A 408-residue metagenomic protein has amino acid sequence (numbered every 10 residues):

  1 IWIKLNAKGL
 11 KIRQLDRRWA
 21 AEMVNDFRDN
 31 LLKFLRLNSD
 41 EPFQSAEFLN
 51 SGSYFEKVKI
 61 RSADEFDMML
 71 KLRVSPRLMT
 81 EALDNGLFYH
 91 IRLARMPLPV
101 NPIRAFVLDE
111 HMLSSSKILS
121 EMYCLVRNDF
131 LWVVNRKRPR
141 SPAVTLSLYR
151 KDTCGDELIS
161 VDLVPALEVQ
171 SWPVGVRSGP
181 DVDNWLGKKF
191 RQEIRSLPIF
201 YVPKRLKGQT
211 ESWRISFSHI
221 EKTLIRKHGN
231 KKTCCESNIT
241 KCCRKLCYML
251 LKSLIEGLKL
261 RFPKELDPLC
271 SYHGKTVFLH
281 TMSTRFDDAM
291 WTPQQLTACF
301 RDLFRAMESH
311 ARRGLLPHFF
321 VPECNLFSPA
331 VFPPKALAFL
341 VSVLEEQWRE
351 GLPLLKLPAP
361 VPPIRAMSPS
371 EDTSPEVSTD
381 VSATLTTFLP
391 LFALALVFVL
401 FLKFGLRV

Functional and structural regions predicted by a protein language model:
I1-D64, L70-C124, N128, F401-L406: N-terminal regions immediately upstream of nucleotidyltransferase
I1-K11, D26, N30-N38, F43 (+2 more regions): Terminal (often C-terminal) interaction modules
R13, S114, P198, F332-P333: Helix N-terminus capping/helix-initiation residues
A46-L49, V134-V144, H318-C324: Acidic carboxylate-rich catalytic motifs and surrounding loops in phosphoryl-/glycosyl-chemistry enzymes
F55-R61, W172-G175, P329-F332: Short, solvent-exposed polar/charged micro-motifs at secondary-structure junctions
K59, A94-S309, P390, V399-F401: Catalytic cores of NTP-dependent nucleotidyl/adenyl transfer enzymes across multiple folds
R77-T80, S120, C124, K188 (+2 more regions): Polar/charged alpha-helical tracts
